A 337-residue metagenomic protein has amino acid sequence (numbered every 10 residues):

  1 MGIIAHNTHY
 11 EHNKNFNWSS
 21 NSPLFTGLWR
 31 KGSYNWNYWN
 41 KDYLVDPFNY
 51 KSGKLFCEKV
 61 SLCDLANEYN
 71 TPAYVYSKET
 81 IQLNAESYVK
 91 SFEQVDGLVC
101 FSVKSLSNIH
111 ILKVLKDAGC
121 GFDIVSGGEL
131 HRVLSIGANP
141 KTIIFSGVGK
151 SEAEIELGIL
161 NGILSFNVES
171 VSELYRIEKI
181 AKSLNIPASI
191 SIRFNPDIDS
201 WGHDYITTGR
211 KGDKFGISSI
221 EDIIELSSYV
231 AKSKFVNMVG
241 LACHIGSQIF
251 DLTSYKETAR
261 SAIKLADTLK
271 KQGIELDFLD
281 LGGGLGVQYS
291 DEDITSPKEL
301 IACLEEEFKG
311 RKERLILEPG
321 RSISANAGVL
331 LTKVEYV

Functional and structural regions predicted by a protein language model:
M1-A188, K232-N237, K264, K271: A charged N-terminal "starter" segment
N67-Y74, L160-S165, D204-I217, D251-Y255 (+1 more regions): Glycine-rich tight-turn/loop motif centered on a GG-T
K78, Q82, E152, V171 (+4 more regions): Non-membrane alpha-helical structural segments and their capping/turn regions in soluble enzymes
N108-I111, E129-H131, E152-E154, P196-K211 (+2 more regions): Conserved radical SAM core fold
D123-G128, S146-K150, P187-Y205, V236-C243 (+1 more regions): Non-cysteine beta-strand/loop elements that form the S-adenosyl-L-methionine
L160, S170-N237: Conserved anion-binding
Y229-D251: Gly/Ser/Thr-enriched, mixed-charge loops and adjacent short helices that form phosphate/oxyanion-binding elements
S247-V337: C-terminal active-site-proximal or functional interface alpha/beta core segments in diverse enzymes
